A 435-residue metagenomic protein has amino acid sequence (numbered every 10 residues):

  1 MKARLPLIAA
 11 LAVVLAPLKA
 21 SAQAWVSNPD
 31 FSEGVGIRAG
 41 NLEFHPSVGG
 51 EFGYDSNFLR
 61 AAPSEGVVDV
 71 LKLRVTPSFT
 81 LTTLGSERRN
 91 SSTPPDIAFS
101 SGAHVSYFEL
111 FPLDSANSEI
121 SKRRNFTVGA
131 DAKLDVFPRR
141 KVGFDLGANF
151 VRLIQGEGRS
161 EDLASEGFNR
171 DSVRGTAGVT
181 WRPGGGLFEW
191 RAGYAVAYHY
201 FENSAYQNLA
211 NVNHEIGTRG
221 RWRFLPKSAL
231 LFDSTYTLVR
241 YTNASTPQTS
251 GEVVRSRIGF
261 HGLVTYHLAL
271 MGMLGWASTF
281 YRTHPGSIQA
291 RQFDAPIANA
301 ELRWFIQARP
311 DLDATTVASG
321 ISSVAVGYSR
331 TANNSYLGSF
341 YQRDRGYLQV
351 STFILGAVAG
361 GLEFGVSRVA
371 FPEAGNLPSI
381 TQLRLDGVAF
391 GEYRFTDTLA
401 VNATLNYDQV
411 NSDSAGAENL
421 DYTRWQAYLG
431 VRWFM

Functional and structural regions predicted by a protein language model:
M1-L7: Bacterial N-terminal signal peptides that target proteins for export
A3, V13-V14, L42: Hydrophobic alpha-helical transmembrane segments of integral membrane proteins, especially lipid-exposed positions
I8-A16: Bacterial N-terminal signal peptides
A22-M435: Gram-negative and organellar
